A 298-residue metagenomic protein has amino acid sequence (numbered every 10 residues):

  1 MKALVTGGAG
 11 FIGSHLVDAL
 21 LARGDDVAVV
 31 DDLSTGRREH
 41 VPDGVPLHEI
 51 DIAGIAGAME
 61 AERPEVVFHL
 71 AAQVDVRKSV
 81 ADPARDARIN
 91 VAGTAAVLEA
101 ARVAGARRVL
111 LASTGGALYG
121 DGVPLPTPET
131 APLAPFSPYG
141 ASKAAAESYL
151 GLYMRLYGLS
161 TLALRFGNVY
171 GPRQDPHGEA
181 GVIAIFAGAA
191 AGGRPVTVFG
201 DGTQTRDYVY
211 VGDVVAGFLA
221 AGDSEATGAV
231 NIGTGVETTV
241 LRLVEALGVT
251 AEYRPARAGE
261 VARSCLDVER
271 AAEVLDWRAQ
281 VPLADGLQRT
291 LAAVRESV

Functional and structural regions predicted by a protein language model:
M1-V169, G212: N-terminal Rossmann-like NAD(P)+-binding domain of SDR-like oxidoreductases, especially those catalyzing
V41, D51, D175-E179, V236 (+2 more regions): Residue-level signature of the cytosolic catalytic core of signaling kinases
E99, E147, E179, E237 (+1 more regions): Acidic-residue sensor for enzyme active/binding pockets
P138, A146, E179, V240 (+1 more regions): Conserved donor sugar-nucleotide recognition element shared by glycan-biosynthetic enzymes
A145, Y149, Y153, F186 (+2 more regions): Hydrophobic alpha-helix immediately C-terminal to the catalytic Tyr-X-X-X-Lys motif of short-chain
P172, G188-V298: C-terminal substrate-binding subdomain of Rossmann-fold SDR/epimerase-dehydratase oxidoreductases
